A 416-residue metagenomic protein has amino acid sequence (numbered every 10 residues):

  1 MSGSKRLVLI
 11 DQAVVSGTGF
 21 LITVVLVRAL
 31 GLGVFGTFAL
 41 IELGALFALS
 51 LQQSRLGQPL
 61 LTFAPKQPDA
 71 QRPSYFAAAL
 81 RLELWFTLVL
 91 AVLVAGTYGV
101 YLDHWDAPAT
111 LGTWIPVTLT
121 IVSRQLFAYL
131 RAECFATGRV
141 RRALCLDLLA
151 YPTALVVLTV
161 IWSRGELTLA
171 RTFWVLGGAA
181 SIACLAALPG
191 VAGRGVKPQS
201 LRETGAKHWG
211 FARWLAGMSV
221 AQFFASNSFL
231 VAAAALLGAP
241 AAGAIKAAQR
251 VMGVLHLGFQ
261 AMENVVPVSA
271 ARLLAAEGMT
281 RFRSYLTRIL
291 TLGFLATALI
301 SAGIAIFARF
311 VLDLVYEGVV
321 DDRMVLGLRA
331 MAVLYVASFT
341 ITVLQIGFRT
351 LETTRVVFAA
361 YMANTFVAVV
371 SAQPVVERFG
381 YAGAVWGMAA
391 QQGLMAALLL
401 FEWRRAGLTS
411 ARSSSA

Functional and structural regions predicted by a protein language model:
M1, R141, C145, G165-V175 (+4 more regions): Interhelical loop/hinge segments that connect adjacent transmembrane helices in multipass membrane
S2, S123-C145, V333-A360: Membrane-interface junctions at transmembrane-helix termini in multi-pass inner-membrane proteins
S2-G57, R213-P240, V369, Q373 (+2 more regions): Signature of the first transmembrane helix
L7-G19, I41, S50-G99, P108 (+1 more regions): Membrane-water interface segments that mark the loop-to-transmembrane alpha-helix transition
E42-S50, M218, Q222, S226 (+3 more regions): Transmembrane helix-bundle signature of multi-pass secondary active exporters and lipid flippases
Q52-D69, A136, A248, M252-E277 (+1 more regions): Helix-loop junctions and terminal segments of transmembrane helices in multi-pass membrane transport/translocation
V100-P116, I306-V336: Interfacial segments at transmembrane-helix termini and the short loops linking adjacent helices
L111-T118, L144-R194, A363-V367, Y381-R405: Hydrophobic alpha-helical transmembrane segments
